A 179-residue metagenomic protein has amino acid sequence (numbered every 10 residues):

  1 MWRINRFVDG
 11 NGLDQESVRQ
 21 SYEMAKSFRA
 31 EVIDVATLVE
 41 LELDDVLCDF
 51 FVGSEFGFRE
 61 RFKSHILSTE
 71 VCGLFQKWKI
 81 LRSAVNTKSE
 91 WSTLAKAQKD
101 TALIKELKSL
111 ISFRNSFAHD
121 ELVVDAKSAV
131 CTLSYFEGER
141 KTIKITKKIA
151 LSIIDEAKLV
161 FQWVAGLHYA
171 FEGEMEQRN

Functional and structural regions predicted by a protein language model:
M1-N86, T101-S112, H119-A126, K158-N179: Amphipathic alpha-helical interface elements
I66-K99, G138-S152: Short, glycine/alanine-rich amphipathic alpha-helical segment that often forms an alpha-turn-alpha hairpin
C131-N179: Amphipathic, Lys/Arg-enriched alpha-helical patches that create a basic surface for binding polyanionic ligands
